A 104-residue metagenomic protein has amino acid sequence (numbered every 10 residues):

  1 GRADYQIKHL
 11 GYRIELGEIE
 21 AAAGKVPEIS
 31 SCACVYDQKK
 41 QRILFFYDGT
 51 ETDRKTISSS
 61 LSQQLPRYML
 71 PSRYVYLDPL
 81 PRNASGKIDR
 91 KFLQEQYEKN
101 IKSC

Functional and structural regions predicted by a protein language model:
G1-C104: AMP-dependent adenylate-forming
